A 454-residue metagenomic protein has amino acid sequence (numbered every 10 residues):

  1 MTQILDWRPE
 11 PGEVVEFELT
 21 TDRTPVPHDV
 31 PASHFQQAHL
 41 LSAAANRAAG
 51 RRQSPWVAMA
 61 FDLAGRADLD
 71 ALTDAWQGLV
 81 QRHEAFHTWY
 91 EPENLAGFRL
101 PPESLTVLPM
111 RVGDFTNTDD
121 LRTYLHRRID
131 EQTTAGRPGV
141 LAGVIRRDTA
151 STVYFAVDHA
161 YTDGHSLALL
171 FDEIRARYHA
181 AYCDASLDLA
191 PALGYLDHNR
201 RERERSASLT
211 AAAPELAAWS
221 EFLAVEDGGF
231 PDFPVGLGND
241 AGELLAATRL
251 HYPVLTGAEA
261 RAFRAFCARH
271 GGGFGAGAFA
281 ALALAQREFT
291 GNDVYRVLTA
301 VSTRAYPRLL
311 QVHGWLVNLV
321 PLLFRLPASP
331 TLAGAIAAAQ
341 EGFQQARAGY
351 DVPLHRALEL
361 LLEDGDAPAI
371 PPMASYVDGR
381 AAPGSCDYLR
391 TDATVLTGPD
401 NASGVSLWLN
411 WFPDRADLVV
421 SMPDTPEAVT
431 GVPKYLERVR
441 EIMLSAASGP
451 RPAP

Functional and structural regions predicted by a protein language model:
M1-A48, T73-G113, A192-A247: Short amphipathic alpha-helices and their capping loops
T2-R8, F115-T118, R128-I129, A135-D197 (+1 more regions): Active-site-proximal acidic secondary-structure segment that organizes catalysis
Q3, E13, R47-W56, E84-A85 (+4 more regions): His-Asp-centered acyl/peptidyl-transfer active-site segments
G12-P31, G65-Q81, A96-R137, R264 (+4 more regions): A short, small/polar-residue-rich loop/turn motif at beta-strand boundaries within alpha/beta enzyme cores
F17-A32, R51-A71, G136-F155, N239-Y306 (+4 more regions): Gly/Ser/Thr-rich phosphate-binding loops and adjoining beta-strand/alpha-helix segments that form adenosine-phosphate
H28-A45, T118-Y124, L167-A168, A246-A262 (+2 more regions): AMP-binding/adenylate-forming domain of the ANL superfamily
H83, H87, F171-D172, D293-A300 (+1 more regions): Extended, hydrophobic beta-loop-alpha segments that form or line the acyl/peptidyl-thioester binding and transfer paths
